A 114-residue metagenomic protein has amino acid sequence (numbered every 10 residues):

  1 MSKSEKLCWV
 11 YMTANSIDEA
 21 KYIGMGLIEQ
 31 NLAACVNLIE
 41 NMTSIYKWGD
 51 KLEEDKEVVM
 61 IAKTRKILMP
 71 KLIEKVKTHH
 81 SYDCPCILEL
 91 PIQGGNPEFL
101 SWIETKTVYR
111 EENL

Functional and structural regions predicted by a protein language model:
M1-L114: Positively charged, small/polar-rich N-terminal and surface patches that mediate targeting and assembly and bind
